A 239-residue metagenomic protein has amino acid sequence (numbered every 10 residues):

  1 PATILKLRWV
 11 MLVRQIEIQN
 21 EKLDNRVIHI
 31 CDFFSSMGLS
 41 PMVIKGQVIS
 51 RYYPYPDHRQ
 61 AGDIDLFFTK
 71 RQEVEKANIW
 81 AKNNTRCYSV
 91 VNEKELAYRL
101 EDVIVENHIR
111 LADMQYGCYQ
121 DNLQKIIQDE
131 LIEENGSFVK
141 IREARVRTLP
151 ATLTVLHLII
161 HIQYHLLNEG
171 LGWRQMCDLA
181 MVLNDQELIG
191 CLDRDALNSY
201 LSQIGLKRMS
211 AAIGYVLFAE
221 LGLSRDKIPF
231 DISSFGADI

Functional and structural regions predicted by a protein language model:
P1-G62, F68-I239: Conserved NTP-donor binding/palm subdomain of two-metal-ion nucleotidyltransferases/polymerases, i.e., the charged
